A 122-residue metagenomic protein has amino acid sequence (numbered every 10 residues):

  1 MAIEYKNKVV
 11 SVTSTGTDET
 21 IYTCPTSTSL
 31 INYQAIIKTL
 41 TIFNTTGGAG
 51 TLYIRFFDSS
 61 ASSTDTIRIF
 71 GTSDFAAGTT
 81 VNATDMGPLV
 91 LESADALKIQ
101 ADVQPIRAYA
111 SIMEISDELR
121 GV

Functional and structural regions predicted by a protein language model:
M1-Q34, Q100-V122: C-terminal interaction-tip segments
L30-T39, V90-S93: Short, solvent-exposed loop/turn segments enriched in Ser/Thr/Gly
K38, G48-Y53, I106-A108: Short beta-strand/loop motifs in extracellular/secreted proteins, especially within beta-sandwich accessory domains
I42-G47, D102: Short solvent-exposed strand-capping/beta-turn motif centered on an Asx-Ser/Thr pair
G47-T72: Short, surface-exposed beta-strand/strand-loop-strand elements in extracellular ectodomains
S73-V81: Short proline/glycine- and polar residue-rich coil/turn motifs
T80-P88: Exposed aromatic-hydrophobic patches
P88-I106: Noncatalytic modules at the cell exterior or secretory-pathway interfaces, chiefly beta-strand-rich lectin/adhesion
